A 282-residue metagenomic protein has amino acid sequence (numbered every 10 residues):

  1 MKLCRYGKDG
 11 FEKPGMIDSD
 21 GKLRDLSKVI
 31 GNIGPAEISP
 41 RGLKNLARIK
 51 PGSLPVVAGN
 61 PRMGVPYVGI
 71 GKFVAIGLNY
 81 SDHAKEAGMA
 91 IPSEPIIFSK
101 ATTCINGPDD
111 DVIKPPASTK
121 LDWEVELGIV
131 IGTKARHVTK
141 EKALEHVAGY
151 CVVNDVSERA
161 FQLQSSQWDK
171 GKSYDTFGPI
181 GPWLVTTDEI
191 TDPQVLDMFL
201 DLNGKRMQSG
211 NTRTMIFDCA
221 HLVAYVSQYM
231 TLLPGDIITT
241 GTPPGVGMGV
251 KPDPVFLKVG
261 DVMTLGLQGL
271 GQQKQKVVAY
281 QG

Functional and structural regions predicted by a protein language model:
M1-P95, V262-T264: N-terminal non-catalytic cap/leader segment that marks the start of a structured domain
R5, D9-G10, A47, S53-V56 (+3 more regions): Catalytic-pocket segment enriched in acidic/His residues
V68, D122-E124, L233, K258-V259: Residue-level recognition of short, solvent-exposed, well-ordered loop/turn junctions that link secondary-structure
A90-P108, W123, L257-G269: Structural signature of FAD isoalloxazine-binding scaffolds in flavoprotein oxidoreductases
G107-G128: A structural-propensity feature for long, helix-poor, extended segments
R136-Y150: N-terminal accessory regions of nucleic-acid-interacting proteins
